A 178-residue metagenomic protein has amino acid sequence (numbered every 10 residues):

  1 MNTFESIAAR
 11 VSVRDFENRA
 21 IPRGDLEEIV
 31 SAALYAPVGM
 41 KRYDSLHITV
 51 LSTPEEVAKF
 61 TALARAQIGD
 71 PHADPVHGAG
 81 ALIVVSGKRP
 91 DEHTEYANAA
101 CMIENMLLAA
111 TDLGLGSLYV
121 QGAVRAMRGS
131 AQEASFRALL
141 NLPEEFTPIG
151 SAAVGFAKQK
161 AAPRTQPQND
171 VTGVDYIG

Functional and structural regions predicted by a protein language model:
M1-A81, V174-G178: N-terminal amphipathic, basic helical "cap/leader" segment at the start of enzyme domains
E5-S6, S12-V13, E17-N18, L142-G178: C-terminal helix-cap and adjacent tail motif
A33, D91-F136: Small-aliphatic-rich amphipathic alpha-helix that forms the alpha element of a beta-alpha
M40-Y43, D74-H77, L140-F146, T165-P167: Solvent-exposed alpha-helices and their adjacent loops that cap or buttress functional pockets in soluble metabolic
T53-A58, R89-D91, K158: Short, charged/polar surface micro-motifs in flexible loops or helix N-caps
R65-A66, E133-G150: Short, conserved aromatic-histidine micro-motifs
A66-E104, L108: Helix-adjacent hinge/juxtasegments
G80-I83, G116-L118, G150: Structural motif
